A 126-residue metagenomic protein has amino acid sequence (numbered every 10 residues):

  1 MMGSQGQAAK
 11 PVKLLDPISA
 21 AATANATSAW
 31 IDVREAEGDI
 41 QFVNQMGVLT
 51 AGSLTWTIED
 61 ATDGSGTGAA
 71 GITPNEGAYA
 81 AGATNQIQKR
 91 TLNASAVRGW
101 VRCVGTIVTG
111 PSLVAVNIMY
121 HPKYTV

Functional and structural regions predicted by a protein language model:
M1-V126: Surface-exposed, low-hydrophobicity beta-strand/loop segments enriched in small/polar/acidic residues
